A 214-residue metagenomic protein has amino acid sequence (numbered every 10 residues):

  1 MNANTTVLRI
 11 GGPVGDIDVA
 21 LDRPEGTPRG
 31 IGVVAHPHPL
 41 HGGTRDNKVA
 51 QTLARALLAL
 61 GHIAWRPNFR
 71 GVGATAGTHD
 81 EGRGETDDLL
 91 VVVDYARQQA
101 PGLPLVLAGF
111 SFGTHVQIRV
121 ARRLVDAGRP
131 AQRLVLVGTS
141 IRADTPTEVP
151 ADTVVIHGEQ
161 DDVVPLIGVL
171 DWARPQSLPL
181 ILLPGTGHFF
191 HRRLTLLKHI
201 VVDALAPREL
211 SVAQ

Functional and structural regions predicted by a protein language model:
M1-T27: N-terminal cap/lid segment of alpha/beta-hydrolase-fold proteins
V14-D16, E25-R66: Short, surface-exposed "cap/lid" segments of acyl-processing enzymes
G77, T186-K198: Catalytic histidine-centered segment of alpha/beta-hydrolase-like enzymes
H79-Q99: Alpha/beta-hydrolase active-site loop
A108-Q117: Gly/Ala-rich beta-loop-alpha elbow adjacent to hydrolase catalytic centers
V149, V154-H157, D161: Short beta-strand/loop motif that positions the catalytic acidic residue of the alpha/beta-hydrolase fold
V149-A151, P165-A173: Short alpha-helix in the alpha/beta-hydrolase fold that links the catalytic acid
E159-V164, H188-F189: Acidic catalytic loop of the alpha/beta-hydrolase fold
